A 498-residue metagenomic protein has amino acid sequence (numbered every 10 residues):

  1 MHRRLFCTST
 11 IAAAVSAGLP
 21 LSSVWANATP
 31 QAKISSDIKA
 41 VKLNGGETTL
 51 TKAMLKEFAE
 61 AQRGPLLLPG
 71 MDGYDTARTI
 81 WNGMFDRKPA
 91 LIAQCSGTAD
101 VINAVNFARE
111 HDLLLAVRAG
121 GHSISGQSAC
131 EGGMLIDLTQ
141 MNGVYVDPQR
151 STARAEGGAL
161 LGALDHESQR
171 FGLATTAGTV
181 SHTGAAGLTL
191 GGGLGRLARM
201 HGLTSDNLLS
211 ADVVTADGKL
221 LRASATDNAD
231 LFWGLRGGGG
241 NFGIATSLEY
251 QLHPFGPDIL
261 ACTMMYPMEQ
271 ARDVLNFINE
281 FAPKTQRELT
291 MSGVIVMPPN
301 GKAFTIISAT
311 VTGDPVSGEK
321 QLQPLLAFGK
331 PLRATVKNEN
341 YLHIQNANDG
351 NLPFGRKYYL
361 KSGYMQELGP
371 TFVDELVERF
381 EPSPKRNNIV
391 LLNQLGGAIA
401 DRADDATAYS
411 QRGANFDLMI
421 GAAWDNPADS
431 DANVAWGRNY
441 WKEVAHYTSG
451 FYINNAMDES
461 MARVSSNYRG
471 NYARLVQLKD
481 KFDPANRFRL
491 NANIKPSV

Functional and structural regions predicted by a protein language model:
H2-V498: Soluble FAD-dependent oxygen oxidases
